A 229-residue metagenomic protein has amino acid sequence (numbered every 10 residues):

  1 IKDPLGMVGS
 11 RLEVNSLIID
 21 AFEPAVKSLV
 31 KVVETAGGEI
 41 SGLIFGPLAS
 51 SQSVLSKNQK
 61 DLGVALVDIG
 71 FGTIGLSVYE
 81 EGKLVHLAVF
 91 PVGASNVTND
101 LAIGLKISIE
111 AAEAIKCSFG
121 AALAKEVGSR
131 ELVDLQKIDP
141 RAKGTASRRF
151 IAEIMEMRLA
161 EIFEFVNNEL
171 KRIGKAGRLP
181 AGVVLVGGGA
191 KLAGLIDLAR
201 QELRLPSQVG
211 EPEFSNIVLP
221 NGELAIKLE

Functional and structural regions predicted by a protein language model:
I1-A65, L84, S108-E110, A114-A152 (+1 more regions): Nucleotide/phosphate-binding catalytic cleft detector across ATP-hydrolyzing and phosphate-transferring enzymes
A21, A121-L123, R178-E202: Glycine-rich phosphate-binding loops at beta-strand->alpha-helix junctions
V33, D68, L101, V166 (+1 more regions): Residue-level signature of catalytic and energy-coupling elements of molecular machines, predominantly ATP/GTP-dependent
F45-A49, E81, F90-V92, C117 (+1 more regions): Short, ordered loop/turn segments at secondary-structure junctions
L55-H86, L101: Gly/Thr-rich phosphate-binding beta-strand-loop-beta motif of the actin/hexokinase/Hsp70
P91-I115: A conserved active-site cap/scaffold subdomain adjacent to cofactor or substrate pockets
F163, N167-G182: Phosphate/pyrophosphate-binding loops at sites that engage ATP/ADP/AMP, CoA/4′-phosphopantetheine, polyphosphate
E211-E229: Glycine-rich phosphate-binding/hydrolytic loop that grips phosphoryl groups
